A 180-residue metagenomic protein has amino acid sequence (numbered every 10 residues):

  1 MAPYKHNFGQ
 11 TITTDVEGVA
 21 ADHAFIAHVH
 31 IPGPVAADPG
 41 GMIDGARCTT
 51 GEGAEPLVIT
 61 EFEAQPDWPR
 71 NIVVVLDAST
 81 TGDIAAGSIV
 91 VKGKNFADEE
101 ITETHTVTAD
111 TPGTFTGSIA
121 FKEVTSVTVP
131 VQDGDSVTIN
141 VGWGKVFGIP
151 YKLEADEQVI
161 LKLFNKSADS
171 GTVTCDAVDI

Functional and structural regions predicted by a protein language model:
M1-I180: Surface-exposed, low-hydrophobicity beta-strand/loop segments enriched in small/polar/acidic residues
